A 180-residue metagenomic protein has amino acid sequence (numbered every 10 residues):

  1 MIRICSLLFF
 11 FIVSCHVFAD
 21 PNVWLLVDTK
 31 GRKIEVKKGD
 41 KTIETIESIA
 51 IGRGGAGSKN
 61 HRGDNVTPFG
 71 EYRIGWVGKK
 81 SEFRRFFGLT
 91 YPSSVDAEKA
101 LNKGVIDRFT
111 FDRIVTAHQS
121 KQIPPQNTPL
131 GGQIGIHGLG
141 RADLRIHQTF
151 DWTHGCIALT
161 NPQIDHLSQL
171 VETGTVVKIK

Functional and structural regions predicted by a protein language model:
M1-I4: Positively charged n-region of N-terminal signal peptides that target proteins for export
S6-L7, V17: Cleavable N-terminal signal peptides
D20, K80-K180: Exported/periplasmic cell-wall-interacting domains
D20-V23, K30, E47-W76, A117-K121 (+1 more regions): N-terminal post-signal-peptidase region of extra-cytosolic proteins
V23, K33, G155: Conserved beta-strand and immediately adjacent loop positions that scaffold enzyme active sites
D28-I49: N-terminal targeting signals for Sec/Tat export/insertion, comprising classic cleavable signal peptides
K37-G39, V77, Q169: Surface loops and adjacent helix of pleckstrin homology
